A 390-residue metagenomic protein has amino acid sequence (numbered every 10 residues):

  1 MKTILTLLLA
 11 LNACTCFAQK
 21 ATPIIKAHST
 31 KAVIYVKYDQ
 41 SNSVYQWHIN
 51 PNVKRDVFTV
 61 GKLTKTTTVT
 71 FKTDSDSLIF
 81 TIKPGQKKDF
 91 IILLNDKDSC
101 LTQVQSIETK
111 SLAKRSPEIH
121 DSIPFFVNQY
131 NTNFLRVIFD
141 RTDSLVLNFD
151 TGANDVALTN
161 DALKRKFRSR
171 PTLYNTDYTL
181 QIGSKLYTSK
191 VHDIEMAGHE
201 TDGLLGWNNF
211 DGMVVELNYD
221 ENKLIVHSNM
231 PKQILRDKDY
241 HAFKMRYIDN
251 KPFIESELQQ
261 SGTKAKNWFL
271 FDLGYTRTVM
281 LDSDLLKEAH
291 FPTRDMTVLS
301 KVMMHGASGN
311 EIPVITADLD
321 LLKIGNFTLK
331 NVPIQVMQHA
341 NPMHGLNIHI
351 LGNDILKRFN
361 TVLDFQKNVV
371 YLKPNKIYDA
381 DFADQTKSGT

Functional and structural regions predicted by a protein language model:
M1-I24: Bacterial Sec-dependent N-terminal signal peptides
Q19-T390: Pepsin/retropepsin-fold aspartyl endopeptidases
